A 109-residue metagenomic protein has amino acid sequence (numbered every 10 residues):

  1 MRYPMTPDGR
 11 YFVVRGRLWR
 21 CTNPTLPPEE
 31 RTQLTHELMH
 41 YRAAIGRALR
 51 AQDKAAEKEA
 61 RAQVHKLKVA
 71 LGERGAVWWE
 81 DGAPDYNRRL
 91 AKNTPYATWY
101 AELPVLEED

Functional and structural regions predicted by a protein language model:
M1-D109: Extended, charge-rich alpha-helical interface modules
